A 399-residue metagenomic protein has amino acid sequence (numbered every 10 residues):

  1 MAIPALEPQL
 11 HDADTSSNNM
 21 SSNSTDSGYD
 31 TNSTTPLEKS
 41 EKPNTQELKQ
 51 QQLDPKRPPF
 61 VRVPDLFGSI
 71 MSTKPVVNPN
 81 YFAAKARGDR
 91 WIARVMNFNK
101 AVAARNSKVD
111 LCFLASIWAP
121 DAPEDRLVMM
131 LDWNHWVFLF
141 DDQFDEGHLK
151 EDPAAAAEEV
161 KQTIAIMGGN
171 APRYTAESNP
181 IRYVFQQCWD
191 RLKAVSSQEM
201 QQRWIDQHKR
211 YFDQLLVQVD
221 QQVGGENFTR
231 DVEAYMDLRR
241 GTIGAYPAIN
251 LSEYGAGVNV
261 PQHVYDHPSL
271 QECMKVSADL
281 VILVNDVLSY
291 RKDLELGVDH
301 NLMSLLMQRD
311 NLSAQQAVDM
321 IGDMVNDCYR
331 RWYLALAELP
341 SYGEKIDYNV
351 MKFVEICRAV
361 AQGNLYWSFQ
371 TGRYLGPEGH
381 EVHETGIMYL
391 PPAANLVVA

Functional and structural regions predicted by a protein language model:
M1-A399: Alpha-helical, largely C-terminal catalytic domains that coordinate divalent metal ions via clustered Asp/Glu/His
